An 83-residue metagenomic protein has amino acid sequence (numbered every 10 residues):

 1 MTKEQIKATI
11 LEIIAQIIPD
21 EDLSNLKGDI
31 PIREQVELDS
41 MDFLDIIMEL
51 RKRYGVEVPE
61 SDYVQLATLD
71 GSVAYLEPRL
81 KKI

Functional and structural regions predicted by a protein language model:
T2-L38, I46-M48, K52-R53, E57-I83: Phosphopantetheine-dependent thiolation modules in NRPS/PKS and related acyl-activating systems
D42: Two-component histidine kinase catalytic core, primarily the HATPase_c
